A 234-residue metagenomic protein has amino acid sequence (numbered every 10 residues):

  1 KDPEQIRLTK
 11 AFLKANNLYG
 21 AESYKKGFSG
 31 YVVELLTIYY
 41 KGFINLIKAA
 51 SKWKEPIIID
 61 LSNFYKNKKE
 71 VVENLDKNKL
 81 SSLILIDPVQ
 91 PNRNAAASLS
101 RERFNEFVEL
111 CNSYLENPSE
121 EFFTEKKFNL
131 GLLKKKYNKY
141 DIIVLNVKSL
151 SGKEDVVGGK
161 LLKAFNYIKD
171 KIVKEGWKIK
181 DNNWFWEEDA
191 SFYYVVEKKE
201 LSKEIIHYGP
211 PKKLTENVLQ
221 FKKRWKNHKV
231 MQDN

Functional and structural regions predicted by a protein language model:
D2-F12, W225-N234: A short, charged
P3-F185: Conserved nucleotidyltransferase catalytic core and NTase-mimicking acidic/glycine-rich helix/loop elements in nucleic
F185-N234: Extended, charged low-complexity segments that frequently continue into or abut oligomerization scaffolds
